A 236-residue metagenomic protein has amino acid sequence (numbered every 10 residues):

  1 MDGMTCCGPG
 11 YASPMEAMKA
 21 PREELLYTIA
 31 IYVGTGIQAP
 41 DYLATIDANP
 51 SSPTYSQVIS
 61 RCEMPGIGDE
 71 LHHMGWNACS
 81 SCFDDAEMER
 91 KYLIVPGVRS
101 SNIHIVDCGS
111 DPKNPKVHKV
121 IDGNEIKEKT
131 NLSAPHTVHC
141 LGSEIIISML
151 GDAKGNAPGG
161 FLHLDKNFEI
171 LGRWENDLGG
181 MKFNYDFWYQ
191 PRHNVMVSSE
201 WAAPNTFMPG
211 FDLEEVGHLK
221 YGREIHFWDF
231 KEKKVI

Functional and structural regions predicted by a protein language model:
M1-S51: Sequence/structural signature of beta-propeller modules and their immediately flanking N-terminal secretory/stalk
D2-R22, E70-R90, E128-G142, F187-N194 (+1 more regions): Structural signature of eukaryotic scaffold interfaces centered on beta-propeller domains
K19-P21, Y27-Q38, F83-K91, V95-P96 (+2 more regions): Short, conserved, GDST-rich strand-edge loop motifs in beta-rich repeat architectures
G36, I67-E70, T130-L132, K154 (+2 more regions): Conserved loop/turn at the beginning of each blade in beta-propeller domains
D41-N49, G109-S110, P158-E169, E214-K233: Beta-propeller blade signature
Y55-C140: Blade-loop segments of beta-propeller domains
C108-P191: Asp-box/WD-like beta-propeller blade repeats and closely related beta-sheet repeat scaffolds
G179-N184, W188-I236: Beta-propeller domains
